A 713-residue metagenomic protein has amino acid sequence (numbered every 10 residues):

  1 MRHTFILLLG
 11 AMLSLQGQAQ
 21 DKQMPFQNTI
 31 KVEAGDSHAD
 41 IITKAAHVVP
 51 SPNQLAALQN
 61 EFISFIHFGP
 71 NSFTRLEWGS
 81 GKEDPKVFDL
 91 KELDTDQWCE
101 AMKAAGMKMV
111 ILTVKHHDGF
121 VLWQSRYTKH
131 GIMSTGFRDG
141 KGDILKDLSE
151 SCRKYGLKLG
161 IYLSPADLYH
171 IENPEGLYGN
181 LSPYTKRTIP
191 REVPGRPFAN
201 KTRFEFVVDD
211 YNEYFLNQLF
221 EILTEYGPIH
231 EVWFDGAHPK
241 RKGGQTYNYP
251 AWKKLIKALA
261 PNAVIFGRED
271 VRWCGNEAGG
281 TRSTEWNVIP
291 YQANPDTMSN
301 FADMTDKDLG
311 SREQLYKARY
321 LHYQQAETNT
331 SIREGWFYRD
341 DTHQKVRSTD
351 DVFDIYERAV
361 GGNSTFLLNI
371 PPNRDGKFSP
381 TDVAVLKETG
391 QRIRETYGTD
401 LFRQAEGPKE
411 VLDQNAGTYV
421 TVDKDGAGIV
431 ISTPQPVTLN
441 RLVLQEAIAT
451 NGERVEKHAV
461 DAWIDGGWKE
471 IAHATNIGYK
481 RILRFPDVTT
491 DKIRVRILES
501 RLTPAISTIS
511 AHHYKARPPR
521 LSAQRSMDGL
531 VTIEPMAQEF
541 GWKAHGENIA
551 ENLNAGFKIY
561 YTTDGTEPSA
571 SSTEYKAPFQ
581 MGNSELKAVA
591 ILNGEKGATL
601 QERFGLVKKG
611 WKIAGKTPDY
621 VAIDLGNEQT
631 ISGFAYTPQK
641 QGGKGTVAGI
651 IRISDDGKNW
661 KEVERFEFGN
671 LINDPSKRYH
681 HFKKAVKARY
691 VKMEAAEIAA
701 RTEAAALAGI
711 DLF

Functional and structural regions predicted by a protein language model:
M1-K22: Bacterial Sec-dependent N-terminal signal peptides
D21-H458, A462-P486, R496-A505, A635 (+3 more regions): Mature catalytic domains of secreted/periplasmic carbohydrate-active enzymes
T113, G597-T599, S654: Short Trp-Ser/Thr-centered turn/loop motifs at beta-strand boundaries
D423-D425, I448-K515, T617, G642-F713: Trp- and acidic/polar-enriched beta-sheet ligand-binding modules for extracellular glycan and matrix recognition
D423-Q435, T617-N627, K677: Short beta-strands within extracellular/lumenal beta-sheet-rich domains
A427-I429, N440, G529-T532, D619-V621 (+1 more regions): Structural beta-strand segments of beta-rich domains
P434-R441, T490, G626-G633, K687-R689: Extended extracellular/luminal ectodomain segments enriched in beta-structured repeat modules
Y514-Y620: Short, compositionally stereotyped local motifs that mark structural "simplifiers"
